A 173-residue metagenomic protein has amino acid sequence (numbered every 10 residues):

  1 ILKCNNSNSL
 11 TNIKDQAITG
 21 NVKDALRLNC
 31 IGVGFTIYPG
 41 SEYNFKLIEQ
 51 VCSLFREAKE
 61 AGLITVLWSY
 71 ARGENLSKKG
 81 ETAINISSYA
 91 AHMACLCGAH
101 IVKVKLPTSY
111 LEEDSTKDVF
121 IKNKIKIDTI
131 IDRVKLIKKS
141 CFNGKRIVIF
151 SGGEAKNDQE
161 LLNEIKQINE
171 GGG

Functional and structural regions predicted by a protein language model:
L2-V148, D158-G173: Alpha/beta enzyme core
F150-G152: PDZ domains - specifically the beta-sandwich core and the conserved carboxylate-binding loop
A155: A C-terminal functional module that forms or caps the active site or interfaces directly with catalytic machinery
